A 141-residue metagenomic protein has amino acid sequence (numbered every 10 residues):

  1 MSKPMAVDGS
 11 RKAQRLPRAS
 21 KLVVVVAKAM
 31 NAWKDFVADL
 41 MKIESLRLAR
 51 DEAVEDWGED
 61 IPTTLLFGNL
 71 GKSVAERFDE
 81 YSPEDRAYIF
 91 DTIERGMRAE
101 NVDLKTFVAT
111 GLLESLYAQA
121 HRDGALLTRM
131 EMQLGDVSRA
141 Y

Functional and structural regions predicted by a protein language model:
M1-A29: N-terminal amphipathic/basic-hydrophobic helices that include classical n-h-c signal peptides and signal-anchor
A32-F36, H121-R122: Eukaryotic alpha-helical solenoid repeat scaffolds
L48-T64: A contiguous, surface-oriented mixed alpha/beta subdomain in the mid-to-C-terminal portion of proteins that forms
T63-K72: HEAT-repeat alpha-solenoid elements in large eukaryotic scaffold proteins
A87-F90: Amphipathic alpha-helical scaffolding segments comprising HEAT/armadillo-like alpha-solenoid repeats
D103-Y141: Amphipathic alpha-helical binding modules
